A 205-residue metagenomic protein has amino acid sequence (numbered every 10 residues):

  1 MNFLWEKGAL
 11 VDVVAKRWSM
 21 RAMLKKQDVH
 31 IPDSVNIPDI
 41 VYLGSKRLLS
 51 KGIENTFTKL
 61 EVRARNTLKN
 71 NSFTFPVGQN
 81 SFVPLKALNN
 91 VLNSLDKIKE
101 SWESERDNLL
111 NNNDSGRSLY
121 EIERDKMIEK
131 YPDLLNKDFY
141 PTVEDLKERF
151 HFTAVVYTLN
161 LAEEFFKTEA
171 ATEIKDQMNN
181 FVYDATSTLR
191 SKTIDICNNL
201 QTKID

Functional and structural regions predicted by a protein language model:
M1-T142: Leu/Val/Ala/Ile-rich N-terminal alpha-helices, chiefly Sec-type signal peptides and the beginnings
N89-I204: Long amphipathic alpha-helical segments with strong coiled-coil/leucine-zipper propensity
